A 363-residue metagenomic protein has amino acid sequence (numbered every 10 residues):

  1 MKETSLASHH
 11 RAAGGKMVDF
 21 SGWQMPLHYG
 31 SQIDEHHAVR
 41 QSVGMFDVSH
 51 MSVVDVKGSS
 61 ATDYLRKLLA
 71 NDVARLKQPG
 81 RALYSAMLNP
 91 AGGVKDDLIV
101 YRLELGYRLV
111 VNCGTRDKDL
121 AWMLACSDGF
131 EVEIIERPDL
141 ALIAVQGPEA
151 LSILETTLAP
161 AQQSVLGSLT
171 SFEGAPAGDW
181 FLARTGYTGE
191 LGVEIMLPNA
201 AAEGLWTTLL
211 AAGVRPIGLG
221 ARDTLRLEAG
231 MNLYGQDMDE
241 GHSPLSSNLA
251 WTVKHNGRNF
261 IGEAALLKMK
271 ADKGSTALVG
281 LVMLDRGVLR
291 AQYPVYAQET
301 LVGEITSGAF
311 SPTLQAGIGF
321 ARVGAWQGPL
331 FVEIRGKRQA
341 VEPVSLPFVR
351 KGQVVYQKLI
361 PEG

Functional and structural regions predicted by a protein language model:
M1-S85, G93, G220: Acidic, proline/glycine-enriched N-terminal capping motif
E3-A7, V18, Q24, S127 (+1 more regions): Glycine-rich, acidic
V39-S49, V94-G106, I134-E136, A175-L191: Residues forming anionic-ligand binding surfaces in small-molecule and nucleic-acid pockets of primarily soluble enzymes
G44-L69, R137-E155, K273-M283: Short glycine-/aliphatic-rich beta-strand segments at the starts of folded cytosolic domains
S59, N112-D117, P148-L151, L197-A202 (+1 more regions): Helix N-cap motif at beta-to-alpha junctions
S59-V94, A150-G178: Internal amphipathic helical hairpin motif
R75-C126: Well-ordered mid-protein domain cores that form the structural environment of catalytic cofactors
H242-G363: Glycine-rich, small/acidic residue-mixed loop/short-helix segments
